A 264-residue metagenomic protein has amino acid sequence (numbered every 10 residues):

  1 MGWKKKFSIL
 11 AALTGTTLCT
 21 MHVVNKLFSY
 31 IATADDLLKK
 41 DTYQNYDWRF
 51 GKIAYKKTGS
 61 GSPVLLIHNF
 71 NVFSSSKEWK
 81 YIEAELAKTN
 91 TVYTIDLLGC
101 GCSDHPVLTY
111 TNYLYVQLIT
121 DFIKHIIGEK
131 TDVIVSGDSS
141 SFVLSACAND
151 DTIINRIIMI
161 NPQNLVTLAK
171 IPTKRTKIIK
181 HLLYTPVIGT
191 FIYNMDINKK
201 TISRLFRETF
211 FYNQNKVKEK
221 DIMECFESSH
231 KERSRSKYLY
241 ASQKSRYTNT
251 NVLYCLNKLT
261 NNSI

Functional and structural regions predicted by a protein language model:
G2-F28: Hydrophobic alpha-helical topogenic segments used for membrane insertion/localization
N45-T58: A short loop-to-beta-strand scaffold at the N-terminal edge of the catalytic core in hydrolase folds
K57-C102: Conserved HGGG/HGGXW glycine-rich cap/lid loop of the alpha/beta-hydrolase fold
P63, L256, T260-I264: Catalytic His-Asp charge-relay segment
T94-I134: Active-site loop/oxyanion-hole signature of alpha/beta-hydrolase fold enzymes
I134-V143: Gly/Ala-rich beta-loop-alpha elbow adjacent to hydrolase catalytic centers
A148, I154-T190: Flexible "cap/lid" loop of the alpha/beta hydrolase fold
A169, N194-C255: Conserved alpha/beta-hydrolase catalytic His-Asp/Glu region
